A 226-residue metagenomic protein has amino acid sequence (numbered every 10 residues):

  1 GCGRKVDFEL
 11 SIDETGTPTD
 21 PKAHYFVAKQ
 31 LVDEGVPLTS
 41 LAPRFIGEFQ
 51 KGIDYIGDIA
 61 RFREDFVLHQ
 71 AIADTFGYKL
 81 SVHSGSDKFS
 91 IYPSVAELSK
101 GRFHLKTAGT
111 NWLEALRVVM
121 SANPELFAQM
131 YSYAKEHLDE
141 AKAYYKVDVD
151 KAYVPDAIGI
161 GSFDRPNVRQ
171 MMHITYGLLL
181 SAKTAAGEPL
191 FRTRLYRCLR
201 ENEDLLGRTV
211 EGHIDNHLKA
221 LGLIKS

Functional and structural regions predicted by a protein language model:
G1-G3, G16-K225: Active-site capping/gating regions of soluble enzymes
D7: Phosphate-interacting basic helix/loop segments used at nucleotide- and nucleic-acid interfaces
D13: Acidic active-site catalytic centers that drive phospho-/nucleotidyl reactions and related ester hydrolyses
